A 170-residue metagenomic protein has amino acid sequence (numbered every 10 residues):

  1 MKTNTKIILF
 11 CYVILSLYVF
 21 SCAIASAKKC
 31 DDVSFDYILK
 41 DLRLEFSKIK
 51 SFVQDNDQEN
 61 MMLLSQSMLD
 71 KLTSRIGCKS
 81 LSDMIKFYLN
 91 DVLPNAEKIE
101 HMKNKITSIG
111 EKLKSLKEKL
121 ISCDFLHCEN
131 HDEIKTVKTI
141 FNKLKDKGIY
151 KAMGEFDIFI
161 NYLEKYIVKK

Functional and structural regions predicted by a protein language model:
M1-I8: Bacterial N-terminal signal peptides that target proteins for export
N4, V13-V33, I167: N-terminal signal peptide
S26-K170: Extracellular/luminal segments of secreted precursors and ectodomains of membrane proteins
